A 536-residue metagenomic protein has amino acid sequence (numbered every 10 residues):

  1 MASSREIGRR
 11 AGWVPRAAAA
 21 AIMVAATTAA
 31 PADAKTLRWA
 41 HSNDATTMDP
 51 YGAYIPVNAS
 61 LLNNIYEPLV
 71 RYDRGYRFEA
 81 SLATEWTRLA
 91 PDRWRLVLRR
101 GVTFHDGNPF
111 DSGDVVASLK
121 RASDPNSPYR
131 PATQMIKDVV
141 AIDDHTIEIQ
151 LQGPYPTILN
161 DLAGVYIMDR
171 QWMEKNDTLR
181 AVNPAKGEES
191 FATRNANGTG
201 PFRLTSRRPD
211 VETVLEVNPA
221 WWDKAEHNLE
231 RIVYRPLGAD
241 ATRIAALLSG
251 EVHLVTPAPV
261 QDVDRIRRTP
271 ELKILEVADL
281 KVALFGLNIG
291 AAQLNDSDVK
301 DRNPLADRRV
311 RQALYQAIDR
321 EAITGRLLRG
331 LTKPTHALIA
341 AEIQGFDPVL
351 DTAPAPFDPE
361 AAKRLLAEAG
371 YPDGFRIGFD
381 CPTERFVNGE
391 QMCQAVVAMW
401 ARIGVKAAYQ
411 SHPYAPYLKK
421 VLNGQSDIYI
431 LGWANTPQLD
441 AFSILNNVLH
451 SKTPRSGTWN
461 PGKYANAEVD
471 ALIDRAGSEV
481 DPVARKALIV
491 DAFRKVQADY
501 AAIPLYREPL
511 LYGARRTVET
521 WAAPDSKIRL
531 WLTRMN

Functional and structural regions predicted by a protein language model:
R38, D111-S118, D144-Q150, G200-P201 (+5 more regions): Alpha-helical secondary-structure segments
A40-A90, K120, P131, N195-P201: N-terminal lobe/hinge region of extracytoplasmic solute-binding protein
R77, V165-H227, R231-V233, E360 (+1 more regions): Gly/Pro-rich hinge or "lid" segments in bacterial periplasmic/extracellular proteins
T87, P131-A181: Surface-exposed binding/hinge segments that line and control ligand-binding clefts or catalytic entry sites
R95, R308-Q312, Q316, T324 (+2 more regions): Extracytoplasmic/peripheral linker and loop segments enriched in polar/acidic and small residues with frequent Thr/Pro
S190, P219-R265, R308, V397 (+2 more regions): Ligand-site clamp/hinge motif
Q316, K333-E368, F386-E390: Structural transition elements
Y512-N536: Long beta-strand-rich cores associated with HINT superfamily self-processing modules
